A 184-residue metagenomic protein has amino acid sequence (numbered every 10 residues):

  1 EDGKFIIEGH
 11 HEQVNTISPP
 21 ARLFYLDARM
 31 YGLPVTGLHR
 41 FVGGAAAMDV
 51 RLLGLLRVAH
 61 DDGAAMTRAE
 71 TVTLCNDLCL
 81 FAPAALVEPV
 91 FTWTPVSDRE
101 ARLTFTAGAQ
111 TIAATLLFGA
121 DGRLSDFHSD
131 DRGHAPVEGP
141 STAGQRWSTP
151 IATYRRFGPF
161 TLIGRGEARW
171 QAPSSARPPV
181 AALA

Functional and structural regions predicted by a protein language model:
E1-L56: N-terminal mature ectodomain segment of secretory-pathway/periplasmic proteins
D2-G9, V72-L86, L117-D121, E138: Short low-complexity stretches enriched in small and charged residues
I6-H10, V35-G43, L56-M66, A114-F118 (+2 more regions): Short amphipathic beta-strand/extended segments with alternating polar/hydrophobic composition
Q13-T16, V90-P95, T153: Short amphipathic beta-strand and strand-loop transition segments with alternating hydrophobic
P19, R40-F41, P95-V96, F118 (+1 more regions): Generic beta-strand structural signal
R29-P34, L52-R57, D130-H134, A168-P173: Short, solvent-exposed aromatic-acidic interface loops
D49-I112, T142: Flexible, processing/modification-adjacent segments and terminal tails in exported/periplasmic/extracellular proteins
R102-A184: Gly/Pro-enriched, hydrophobic low-complexity segments that function as extracytoplasmic propeptides/linkers
